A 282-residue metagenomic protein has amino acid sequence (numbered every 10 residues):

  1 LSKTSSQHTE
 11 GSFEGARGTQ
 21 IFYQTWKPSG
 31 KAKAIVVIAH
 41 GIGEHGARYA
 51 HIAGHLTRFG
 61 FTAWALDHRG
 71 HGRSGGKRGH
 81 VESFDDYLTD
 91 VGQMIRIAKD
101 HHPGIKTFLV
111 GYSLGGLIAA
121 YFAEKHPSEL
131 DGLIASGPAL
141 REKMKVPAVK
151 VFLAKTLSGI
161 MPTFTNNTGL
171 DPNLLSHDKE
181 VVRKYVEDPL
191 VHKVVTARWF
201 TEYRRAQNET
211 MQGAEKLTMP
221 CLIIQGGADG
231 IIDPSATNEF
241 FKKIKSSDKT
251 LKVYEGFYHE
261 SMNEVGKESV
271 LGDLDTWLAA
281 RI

Functional and structural regions predicted by a protein language model:
L1-G30: N-terminal cap/lid segment of alpha/beta-hydrolase-fold proteins
K33-G41: Short beta-strand element of the alpha/beta-hydrolase
G43-H45, G72-K106, V270: Catalytic nucleophile-loop/oxyanion-hole region of alpha/beta-hydrolase and closely related hydrolase-like folds
R48, A53-G76: Conserved alpha/beta-hydrolase
Y112-T196: Alpha/beta-hydrolase-fold enzymes
L217, I223-Q225, D229: Short beta-strand/loop motif that positions the catalytic acidic residue of the alpha/beta-hydrolase fold
M219, D233-K242: Short alpha-helix in the alpha/beta-hydrolase fold that links the catalytic acid
T250-I282: Catalytic active-site module of serine/aspartate enzymes centered on a nucleophile-bearing elbow/loop
